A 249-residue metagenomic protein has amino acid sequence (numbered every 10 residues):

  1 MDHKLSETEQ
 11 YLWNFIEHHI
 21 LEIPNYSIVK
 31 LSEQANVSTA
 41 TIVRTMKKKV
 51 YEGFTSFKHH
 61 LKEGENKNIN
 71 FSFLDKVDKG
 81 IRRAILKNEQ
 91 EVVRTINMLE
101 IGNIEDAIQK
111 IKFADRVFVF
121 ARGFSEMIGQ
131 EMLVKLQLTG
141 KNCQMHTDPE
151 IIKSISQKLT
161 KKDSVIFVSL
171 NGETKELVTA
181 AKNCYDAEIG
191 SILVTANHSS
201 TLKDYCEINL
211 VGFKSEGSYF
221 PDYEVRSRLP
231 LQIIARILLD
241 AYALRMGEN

Functional and structural regions predicted by a protein language model:
M1-D2: Short, Lys/Arg-enriched N-terminal segment that forms or immediately precedes the first helix of a structured domain
L5-T8, H18-N25, E33-T39, T45-E105: HTH-adjacent hinge/linker in prokaryotic transcriptional regulators
G102-A114: Glycine-rich phosphate/diphosphate-binding loops that line cofactor/substrate pockets in enzymes
K112-I233, I237-M246: Glycine-rich phosphate-binding loops that contact phosphosugars or nucleotide phosphates
